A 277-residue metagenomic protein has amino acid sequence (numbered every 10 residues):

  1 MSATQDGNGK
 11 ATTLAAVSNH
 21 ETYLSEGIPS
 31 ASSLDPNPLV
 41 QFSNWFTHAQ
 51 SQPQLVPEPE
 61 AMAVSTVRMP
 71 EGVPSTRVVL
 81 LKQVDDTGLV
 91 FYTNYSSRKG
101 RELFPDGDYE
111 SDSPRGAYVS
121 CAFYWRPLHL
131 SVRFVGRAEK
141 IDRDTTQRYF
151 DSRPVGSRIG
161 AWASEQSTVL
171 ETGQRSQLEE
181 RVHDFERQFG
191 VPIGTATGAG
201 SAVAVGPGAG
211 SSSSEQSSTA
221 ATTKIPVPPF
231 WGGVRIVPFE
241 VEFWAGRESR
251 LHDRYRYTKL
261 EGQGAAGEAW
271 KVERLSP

Functional and structural regions predicted by a protein language model:
M1-P277: Binding-site signature for planar aromatic cofactors or substrates
